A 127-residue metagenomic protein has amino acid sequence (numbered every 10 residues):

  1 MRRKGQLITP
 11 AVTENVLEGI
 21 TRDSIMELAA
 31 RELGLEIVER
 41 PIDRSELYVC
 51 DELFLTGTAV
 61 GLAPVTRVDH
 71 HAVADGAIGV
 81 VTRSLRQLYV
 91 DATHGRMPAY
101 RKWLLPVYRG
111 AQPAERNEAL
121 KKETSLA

Functional and structural regions predicted by a protein language model:
M1-A127: Conserved catalytic-core subdomain
